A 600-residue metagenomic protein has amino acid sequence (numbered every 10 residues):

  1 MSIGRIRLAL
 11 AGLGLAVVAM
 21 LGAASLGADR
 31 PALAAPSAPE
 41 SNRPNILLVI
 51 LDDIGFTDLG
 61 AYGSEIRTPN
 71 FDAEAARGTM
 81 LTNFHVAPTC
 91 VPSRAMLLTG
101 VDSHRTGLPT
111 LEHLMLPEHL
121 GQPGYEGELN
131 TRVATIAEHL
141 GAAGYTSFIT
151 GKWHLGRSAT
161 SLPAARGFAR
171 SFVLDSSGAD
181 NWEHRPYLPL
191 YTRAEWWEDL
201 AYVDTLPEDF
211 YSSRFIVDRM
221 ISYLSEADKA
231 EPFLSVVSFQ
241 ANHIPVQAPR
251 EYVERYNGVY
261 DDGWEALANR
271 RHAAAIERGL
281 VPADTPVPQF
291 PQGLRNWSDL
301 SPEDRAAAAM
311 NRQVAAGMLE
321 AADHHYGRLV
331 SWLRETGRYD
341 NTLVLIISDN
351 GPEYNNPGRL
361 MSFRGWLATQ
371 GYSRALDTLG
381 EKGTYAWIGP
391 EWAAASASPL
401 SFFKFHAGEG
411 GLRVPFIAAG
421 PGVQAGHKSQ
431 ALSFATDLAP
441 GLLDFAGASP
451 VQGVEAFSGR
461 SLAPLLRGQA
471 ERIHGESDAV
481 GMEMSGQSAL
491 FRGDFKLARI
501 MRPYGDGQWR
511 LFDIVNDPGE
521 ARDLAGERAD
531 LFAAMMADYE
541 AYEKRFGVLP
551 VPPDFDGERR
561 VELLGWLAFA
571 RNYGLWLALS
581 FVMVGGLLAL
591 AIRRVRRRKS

Functional and structural regions predicted by a protein language model:
A32, S41-P44, L51, F56 (+6 more regions): Long, internal low-complexity/basic segments
L33-T79, A142, W153, P357-M361 (+1 more regions): Active-site-proximal N-terminal segment of extracellular/periplasmic enzymes that hydrolyze or transfer
R43-G55, E74-A75, M80, L97-T99 (+10 more regions): Beta-strand elements within well-structured catalytic alpha/beta cores of enzymes that handle phosphate/sulfate esters
S64-M96, G100-H104, G144-F148, R166-D175 (+3 more regions): Short, structured active-site-proximal loop/turn typified by the sulfatase FGly-forming signature C/S-X-P-X-R
A73, T79, H154, V203 (+9 more regions): C-terminal accessory region downstream of the catalytic core in glycan-modifying enzymes
T110-A142, L155-D262, A266, R270 (+2 more regions): Formylglycine-dependent
A159-G167, Q247, S331-A419, L563-A570: Histidine-centered active-site microenvironments of extracellular/periplasmic hydrolases and transferases
A169-R170, L174-D180, E381-G411, A419 (+2 more regions): C-terminal cap/loop subdomain of S1 sulfatases and analogous C-terminal strand-loop tails that border
